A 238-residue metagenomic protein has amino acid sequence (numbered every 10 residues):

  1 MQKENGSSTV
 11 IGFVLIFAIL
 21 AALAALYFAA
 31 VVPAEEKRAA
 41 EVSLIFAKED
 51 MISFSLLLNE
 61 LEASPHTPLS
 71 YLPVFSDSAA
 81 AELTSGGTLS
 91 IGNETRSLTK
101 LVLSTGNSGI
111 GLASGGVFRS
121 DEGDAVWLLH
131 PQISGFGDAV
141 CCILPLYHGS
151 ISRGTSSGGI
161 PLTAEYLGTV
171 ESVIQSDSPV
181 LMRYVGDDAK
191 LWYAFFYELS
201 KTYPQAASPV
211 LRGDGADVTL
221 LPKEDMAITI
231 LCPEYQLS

Functional and structural regions predicted by a protein language model:
Q2-V31: N-terminal single-pass transmembrane signal-anchor helix
V10, A29-C141, A207-P209: Beta-strand/loop motifs with alternating small/hydrophobic and polar/acidic residues, enriched in the first structured
F17-A21, E35-R38, I143-G149: Generic detector of short, locally flexible boundary/turn motifs and exposed helical patches
G92-S238: Intrinsically disordered, low-complexity regions enriched in Pro/Ser/Thr/Gly and acidic residues
